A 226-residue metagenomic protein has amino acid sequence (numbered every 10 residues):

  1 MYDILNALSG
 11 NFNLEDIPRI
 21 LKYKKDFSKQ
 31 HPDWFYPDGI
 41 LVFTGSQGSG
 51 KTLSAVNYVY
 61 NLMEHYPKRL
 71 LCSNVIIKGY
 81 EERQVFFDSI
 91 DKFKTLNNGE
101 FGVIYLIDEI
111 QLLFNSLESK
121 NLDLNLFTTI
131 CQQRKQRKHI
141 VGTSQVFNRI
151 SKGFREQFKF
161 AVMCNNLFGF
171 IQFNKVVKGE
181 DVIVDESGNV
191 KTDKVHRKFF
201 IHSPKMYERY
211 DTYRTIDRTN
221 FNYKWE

Functional and structural regions predicted by a protein language model:
M1-D33: N-terminal pre-Walker A segment at the start of P-loop NTPase domains
I4-L14, F160, N174-V176, E180-E226: Conserved P-loop NTPase motor module
F43: Hydrophobic anchor at the beta1->P-loop junction of P-loop NTPases
S46: P-loop (Walker A) phosphate-binding loop of NTP-binding proteins
K51-T52: Conserved lysine of the Walker
Y80-Q136: Conserved nucleotide-sensing/catalytic segment adjacent to the nucleotide-binding pocket in NTP-handling enzymes
L112-K194: Replace "adjacent to P-loop NTPase cores in ATP/GTP-dependent enzymes" with "adjacent to NTP-binding cores
